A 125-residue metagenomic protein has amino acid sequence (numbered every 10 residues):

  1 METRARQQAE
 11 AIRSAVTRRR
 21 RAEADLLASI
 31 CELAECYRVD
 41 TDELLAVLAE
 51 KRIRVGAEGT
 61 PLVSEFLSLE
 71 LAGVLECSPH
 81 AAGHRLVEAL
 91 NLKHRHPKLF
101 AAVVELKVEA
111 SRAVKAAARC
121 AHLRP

Functional and structural regions predicted by a protein language model:
M1-P125: Peripheral, non-cofactor segments flanking catalytic/redox cores
